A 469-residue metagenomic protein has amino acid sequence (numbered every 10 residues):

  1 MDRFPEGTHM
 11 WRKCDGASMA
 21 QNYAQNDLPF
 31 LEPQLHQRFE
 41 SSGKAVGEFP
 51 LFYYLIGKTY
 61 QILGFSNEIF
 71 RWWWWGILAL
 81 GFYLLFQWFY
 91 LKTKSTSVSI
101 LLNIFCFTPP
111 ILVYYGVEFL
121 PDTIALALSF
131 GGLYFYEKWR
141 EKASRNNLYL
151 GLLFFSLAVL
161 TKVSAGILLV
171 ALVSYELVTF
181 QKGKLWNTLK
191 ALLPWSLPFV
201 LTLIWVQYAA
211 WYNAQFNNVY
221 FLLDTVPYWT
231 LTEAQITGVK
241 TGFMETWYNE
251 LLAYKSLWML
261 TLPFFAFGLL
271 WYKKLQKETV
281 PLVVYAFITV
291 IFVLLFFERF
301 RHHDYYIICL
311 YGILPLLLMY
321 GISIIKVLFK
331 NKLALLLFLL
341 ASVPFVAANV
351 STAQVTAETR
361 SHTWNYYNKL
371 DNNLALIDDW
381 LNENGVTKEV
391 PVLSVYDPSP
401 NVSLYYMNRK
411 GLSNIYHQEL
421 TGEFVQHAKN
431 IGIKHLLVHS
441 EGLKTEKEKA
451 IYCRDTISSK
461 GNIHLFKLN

Functional and structural regions predicted by a protein language model:
M1, A165, G321-S323, L337-K369 (+1 more regions): Transmembrane alpha-helical segments
D2, R12-G43, L51: Extracytosolic helix-loop segments that constitute the early lumenal/periplasmic catalytic or substrate-binding loops
D15-N26, L157, L168-E278, F287-I291 (+2 more regions): Transmembrane-lumen/periplasm boundary regions of multi-pass, lipid-linked membrane glycan transferases
I69-T93, G131-F135: Transmembrane-helix motifs of polytopic, lipid-linked glycan transferases
Y90-T93, S97, G132-L148, A158 (+1 more regions): Membrane-interface transmembrane helices that cradle and orient dolichyl/undecaprenyl
N103, N147-V163, L169-V173, V290: Membrane-interface alpha helices of multi-pass inner-membrane proteins
Y114-A125: Short acidic/glycine- and proline-prone juxtamembrane loop motifs at membrane-interface regions of multi-pass membrane
D371, A375, D379-Q418, K434-E441: Short periplasmic/luminal acceptor-recognition loop of GT-C membrane glycosyltransferases, typified by
